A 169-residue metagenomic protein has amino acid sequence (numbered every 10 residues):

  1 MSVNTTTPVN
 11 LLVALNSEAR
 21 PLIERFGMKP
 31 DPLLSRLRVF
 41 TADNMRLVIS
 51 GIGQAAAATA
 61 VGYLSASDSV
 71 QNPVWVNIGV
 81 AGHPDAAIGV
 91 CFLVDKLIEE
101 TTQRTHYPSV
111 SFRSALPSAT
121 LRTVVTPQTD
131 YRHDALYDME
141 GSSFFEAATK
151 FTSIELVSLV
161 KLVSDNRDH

Functional and structural regions predicted by a protein language model:
M1-N4: Short boundary motifs at domain starts and secondary-structure transition points
T6-P30, V39, M45-R46, V90-I98: Short, conserved "active-site rim" segments that organize catalytic pockets and cofactor/ligand binding
L33-H169: Glycine-rich phosphate- or other oxyanion-binding loops that anchor nucleotides, phosphorylated ligands
